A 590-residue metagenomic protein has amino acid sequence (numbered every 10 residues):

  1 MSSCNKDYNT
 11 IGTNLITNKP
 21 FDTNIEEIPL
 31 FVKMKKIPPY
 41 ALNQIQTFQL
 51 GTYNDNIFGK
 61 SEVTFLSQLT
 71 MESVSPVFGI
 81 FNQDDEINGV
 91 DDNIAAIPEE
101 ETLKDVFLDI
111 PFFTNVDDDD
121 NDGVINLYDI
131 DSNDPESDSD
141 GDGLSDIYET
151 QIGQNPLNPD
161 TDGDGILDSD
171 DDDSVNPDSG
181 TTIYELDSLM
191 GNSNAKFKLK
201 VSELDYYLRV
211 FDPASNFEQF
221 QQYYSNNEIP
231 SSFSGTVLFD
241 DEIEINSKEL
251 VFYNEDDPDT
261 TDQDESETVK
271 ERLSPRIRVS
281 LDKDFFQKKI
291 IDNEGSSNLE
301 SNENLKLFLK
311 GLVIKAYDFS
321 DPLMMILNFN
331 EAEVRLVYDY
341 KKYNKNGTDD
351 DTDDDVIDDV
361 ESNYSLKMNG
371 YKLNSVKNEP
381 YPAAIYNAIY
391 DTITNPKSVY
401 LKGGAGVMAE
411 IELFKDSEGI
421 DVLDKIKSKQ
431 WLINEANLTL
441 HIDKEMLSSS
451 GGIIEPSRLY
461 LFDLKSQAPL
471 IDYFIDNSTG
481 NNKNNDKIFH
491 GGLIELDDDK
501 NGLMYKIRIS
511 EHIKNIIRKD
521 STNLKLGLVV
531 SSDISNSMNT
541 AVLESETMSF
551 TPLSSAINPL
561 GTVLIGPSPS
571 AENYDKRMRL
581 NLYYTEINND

Functional and structural regions predicted by a protein language model:
S2-S3: C-terminal motif of bacterial Sec signal peptides marking the signal peptidase cleavage site
D7-T13, D241-E244, K248-A388, N437 (+3 more regions): Proprotein-processing/basic-patch segments
T10-N115, S274, S280-N302, E379-E445: A short beta-strand-loop element at or near the start of a globular domain
I97-E99, L157, D187-N192, K427 (+1 more regions): Short consensus segments that form the blades of beta-propeller domains, in both extracellular/periplasmic
D105, E203, E435, E511 (+1 more regions): Extracellular/lumenal ectodomain signal focusing on beta-strand-rich modules and carbohydrate-recognition contexts
N115-D117, V175-E271, G451-G502: Beta-strand-rich interaction/scaffold domains
V116-G180: Extracellular calcium-associated, cysteine-rich motifs in secreted modular proteins
D391-T547: Extended, compositionally biased non-globular segments
